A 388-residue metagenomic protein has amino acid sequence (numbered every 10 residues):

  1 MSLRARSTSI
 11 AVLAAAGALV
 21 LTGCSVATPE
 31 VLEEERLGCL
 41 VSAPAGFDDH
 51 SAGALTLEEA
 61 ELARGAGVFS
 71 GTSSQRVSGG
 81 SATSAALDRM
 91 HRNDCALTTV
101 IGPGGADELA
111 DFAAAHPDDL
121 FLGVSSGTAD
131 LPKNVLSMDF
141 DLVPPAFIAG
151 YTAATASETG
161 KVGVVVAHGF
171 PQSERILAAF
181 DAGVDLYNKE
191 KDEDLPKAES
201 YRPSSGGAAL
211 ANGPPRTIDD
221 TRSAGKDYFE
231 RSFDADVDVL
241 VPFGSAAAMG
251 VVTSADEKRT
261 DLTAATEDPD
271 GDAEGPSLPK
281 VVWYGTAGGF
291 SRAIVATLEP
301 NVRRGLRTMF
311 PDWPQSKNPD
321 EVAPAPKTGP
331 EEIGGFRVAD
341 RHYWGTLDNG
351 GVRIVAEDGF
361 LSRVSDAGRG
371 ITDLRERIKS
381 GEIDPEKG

Functional and structural regions predicted by a protein language model:
M1-V12: Bacterial N-terminal signal peptides that target proteins for export
A18-G23: C-terminal motif of bacterial Sec signal peptides marking the signal peptidase cleavage site
V26-G388: A residue-level marker of the well-folded mature domains of exported/periplasmic proteins
